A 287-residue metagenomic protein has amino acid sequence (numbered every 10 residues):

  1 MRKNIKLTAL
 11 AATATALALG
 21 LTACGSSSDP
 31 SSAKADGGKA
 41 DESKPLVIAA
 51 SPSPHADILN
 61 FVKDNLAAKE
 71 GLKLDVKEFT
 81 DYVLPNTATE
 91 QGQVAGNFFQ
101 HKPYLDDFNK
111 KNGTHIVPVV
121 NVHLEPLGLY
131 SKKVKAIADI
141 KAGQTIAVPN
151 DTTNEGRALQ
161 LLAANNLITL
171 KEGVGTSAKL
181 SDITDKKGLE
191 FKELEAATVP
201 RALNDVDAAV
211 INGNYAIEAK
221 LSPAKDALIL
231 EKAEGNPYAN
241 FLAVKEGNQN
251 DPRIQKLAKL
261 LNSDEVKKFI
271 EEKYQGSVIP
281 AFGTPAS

Functional and structural regions predicted by a protein language model:
L7-L10, C24-P45: Short, low-complexity, disordered segments immediately C-terminal to signal peptides in bacterial exported proteins
A18-A23: C-terminal motif of bacterial Sec signal peptides marking the signal peptidase cleavage site
D41-S53, L72-E78, T145-I146: Short, well-ordered beta-strand elements
S53-K77, L84: Short, polar/charged alpha-helical segment
V76-T87, V174-R201: Short helix-initiation/N-cap motifs at beta->coil->alpha
E90-Q100, Q144, L167, K187-E190 (+1 more regions): Alpha-to-beta junction loops
V119-I168, K267-K268: A conserved helix-loop-strand patch within extracytoplasmic ligand-binding domains of the periplasmic binding
P126-I137, Y238-D251: A bilobed periplasmic-binding-protein/Venus flytrap-type ligand-binding module shared by bacterial periplasmic
